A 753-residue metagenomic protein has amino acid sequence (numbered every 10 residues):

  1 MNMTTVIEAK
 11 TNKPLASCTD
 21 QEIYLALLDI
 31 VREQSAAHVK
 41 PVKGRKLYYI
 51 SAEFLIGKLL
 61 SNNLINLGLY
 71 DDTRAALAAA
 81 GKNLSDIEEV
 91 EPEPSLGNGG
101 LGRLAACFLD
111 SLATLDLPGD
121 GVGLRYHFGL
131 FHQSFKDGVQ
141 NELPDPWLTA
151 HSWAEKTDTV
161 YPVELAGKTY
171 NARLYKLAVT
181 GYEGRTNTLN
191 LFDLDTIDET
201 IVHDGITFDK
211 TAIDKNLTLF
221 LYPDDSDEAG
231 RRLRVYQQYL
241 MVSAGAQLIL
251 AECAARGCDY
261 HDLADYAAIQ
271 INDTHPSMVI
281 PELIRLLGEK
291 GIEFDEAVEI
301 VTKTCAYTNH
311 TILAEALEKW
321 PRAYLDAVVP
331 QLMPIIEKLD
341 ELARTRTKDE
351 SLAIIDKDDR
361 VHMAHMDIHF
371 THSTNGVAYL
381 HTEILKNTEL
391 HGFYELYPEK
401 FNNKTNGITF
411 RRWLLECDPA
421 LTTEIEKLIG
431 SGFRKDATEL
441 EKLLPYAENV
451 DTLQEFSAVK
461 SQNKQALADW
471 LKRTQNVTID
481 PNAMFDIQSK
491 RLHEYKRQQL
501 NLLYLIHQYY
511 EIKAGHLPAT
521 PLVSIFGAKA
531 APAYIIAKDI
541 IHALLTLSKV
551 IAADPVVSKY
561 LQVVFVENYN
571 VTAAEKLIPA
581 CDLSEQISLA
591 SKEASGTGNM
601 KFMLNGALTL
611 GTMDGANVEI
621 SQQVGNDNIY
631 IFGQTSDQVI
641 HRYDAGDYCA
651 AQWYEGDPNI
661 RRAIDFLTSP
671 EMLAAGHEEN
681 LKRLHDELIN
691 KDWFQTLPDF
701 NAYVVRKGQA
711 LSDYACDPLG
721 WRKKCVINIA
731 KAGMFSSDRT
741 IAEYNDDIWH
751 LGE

Functional and structural regions predicted by a protein language model:
M1-E753: A conserved ligand/cofactor-binding region detector
